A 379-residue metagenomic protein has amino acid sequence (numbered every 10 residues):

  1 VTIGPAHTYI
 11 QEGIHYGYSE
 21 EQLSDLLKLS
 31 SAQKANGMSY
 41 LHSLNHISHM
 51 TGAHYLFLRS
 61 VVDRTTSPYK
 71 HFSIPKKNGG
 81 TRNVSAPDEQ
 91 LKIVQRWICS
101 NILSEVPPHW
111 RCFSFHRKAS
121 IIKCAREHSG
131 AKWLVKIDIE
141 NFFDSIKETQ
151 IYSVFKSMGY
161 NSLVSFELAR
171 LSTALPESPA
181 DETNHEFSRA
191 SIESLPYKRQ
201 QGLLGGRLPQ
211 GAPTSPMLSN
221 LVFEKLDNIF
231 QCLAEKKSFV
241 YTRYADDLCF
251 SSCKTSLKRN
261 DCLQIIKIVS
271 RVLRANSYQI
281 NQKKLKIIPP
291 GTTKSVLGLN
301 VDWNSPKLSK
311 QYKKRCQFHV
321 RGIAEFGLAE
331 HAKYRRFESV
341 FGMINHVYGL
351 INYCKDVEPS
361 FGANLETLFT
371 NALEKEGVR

Functional and structural regions predicted by a protein language model:
V1-I74, T81-E105, W110-I137, F142-D144 (+6 more regions): Right-hand nucleic-acid polymerase module
S215: Active-site-proximal polar cores
V240-Y244: Short beta-strand
D246-C253: Short beta-strand->loop micro-motif that forms the acidic, two-metal-ion catalytic signature in nucleotide-processing
